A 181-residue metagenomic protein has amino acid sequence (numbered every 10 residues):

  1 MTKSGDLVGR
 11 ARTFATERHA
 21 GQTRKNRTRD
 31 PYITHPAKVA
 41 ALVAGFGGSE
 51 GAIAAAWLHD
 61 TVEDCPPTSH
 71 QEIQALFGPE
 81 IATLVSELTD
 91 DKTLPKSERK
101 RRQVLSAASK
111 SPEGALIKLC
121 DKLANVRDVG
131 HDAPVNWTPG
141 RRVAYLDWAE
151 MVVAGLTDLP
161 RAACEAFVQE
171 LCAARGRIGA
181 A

Functional and structural regions predicted by a protein language model:
M1-A181: Active-site helical microenvironments for divalent-metal-assisted chemistry
